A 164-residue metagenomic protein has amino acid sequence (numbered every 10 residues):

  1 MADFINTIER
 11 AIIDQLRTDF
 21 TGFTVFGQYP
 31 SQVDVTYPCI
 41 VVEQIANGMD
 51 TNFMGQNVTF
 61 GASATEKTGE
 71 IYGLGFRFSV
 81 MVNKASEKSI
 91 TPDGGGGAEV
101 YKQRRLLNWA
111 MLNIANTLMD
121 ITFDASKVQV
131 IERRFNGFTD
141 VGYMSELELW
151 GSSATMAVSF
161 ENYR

Functional and structural regions predicted by a protein language model:
M1-Q32, N47-R164: Charged, amphipathic alpha-helical segments and their flanking helix caps
T36-I45: Short, well-ordered secondary-structure micro-motifs within conserved domains or adaptor modules
